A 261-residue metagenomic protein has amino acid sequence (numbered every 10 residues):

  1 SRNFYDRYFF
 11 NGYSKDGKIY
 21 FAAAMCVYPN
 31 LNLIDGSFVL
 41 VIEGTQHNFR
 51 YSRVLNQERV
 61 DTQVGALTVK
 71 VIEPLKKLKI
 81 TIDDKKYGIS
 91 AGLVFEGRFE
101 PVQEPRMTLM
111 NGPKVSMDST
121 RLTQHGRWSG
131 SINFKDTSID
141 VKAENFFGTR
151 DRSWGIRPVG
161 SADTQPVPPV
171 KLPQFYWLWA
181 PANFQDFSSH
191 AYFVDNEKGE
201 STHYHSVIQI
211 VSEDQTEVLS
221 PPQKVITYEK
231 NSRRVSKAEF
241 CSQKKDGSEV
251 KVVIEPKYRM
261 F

Functional and structural regions predicted by a protein language model:
S1-F261: Structured soluble/peripheral alpha/beta segments that form catalytic or ligand/cofactor-binding pockets
